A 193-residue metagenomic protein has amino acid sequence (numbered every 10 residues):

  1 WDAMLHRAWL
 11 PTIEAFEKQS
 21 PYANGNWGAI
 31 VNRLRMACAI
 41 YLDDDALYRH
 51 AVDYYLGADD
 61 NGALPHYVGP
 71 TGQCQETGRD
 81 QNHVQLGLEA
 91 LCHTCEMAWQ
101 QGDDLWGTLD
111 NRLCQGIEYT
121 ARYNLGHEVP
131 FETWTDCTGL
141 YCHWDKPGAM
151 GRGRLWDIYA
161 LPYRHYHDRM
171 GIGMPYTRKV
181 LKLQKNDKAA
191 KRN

Functional and structural regions predicted by a protein language model:
W1-Q75: Active-site lining segments of carbohydrate-active enzymes
L5, A51, V84, W106 (+1 more regions): Hydrophobic packing residues in well-ordered alpha-helices of helical domains and bundles
F16, C95-G102, N124: Sec/Tat-exported extracytoplasmic proteins
G25-A39, Q81-E96, Q115-G116: Well-ordered alpha-helical segments within folded domains of soluble proteins
Y41-A46, M97-T108: Inter-helical turn/loop segments and adjacent helix faces that build the functional surface of alpha-helical bundle
C74-Q81, Q100-W106: Active-site rim elements
L105-N193: CBM-like carbohydrate-recognition segments
